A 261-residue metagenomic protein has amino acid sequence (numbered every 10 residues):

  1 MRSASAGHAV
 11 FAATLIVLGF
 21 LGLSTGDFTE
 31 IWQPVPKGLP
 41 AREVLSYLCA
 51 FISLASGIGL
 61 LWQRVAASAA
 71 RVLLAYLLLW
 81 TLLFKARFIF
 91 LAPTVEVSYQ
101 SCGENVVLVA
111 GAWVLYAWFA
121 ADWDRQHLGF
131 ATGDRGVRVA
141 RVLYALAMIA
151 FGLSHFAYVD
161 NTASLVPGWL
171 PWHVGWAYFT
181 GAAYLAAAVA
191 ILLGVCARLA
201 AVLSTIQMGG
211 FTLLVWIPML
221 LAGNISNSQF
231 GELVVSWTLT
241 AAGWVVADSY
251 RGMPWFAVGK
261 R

Functional and structural regions predicted by a protein language model:
M1-D27, E43-A55, G59-A157, G175-A182 (+2 more regions): Extended, low-polarity transmembrane helix blocks
T25-G38, H127-G129, A157-V174: Membrane-interface interhelical connector segments
